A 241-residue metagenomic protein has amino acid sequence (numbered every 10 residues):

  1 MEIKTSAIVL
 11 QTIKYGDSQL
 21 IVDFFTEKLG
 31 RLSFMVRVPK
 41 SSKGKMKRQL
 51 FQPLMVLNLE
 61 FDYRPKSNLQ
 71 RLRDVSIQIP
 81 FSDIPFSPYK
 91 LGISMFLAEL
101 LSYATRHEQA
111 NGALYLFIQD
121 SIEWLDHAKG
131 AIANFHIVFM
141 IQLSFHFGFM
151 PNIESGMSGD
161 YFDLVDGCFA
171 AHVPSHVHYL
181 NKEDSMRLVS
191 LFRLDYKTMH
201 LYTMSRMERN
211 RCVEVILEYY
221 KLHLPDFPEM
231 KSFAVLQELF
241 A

Functional and structural regions predicted by a protein language model:
M1-A241: Non-catalytic alpha-helical scaffolds and adjoining flexible linkers that form interface surfaces for assembly
